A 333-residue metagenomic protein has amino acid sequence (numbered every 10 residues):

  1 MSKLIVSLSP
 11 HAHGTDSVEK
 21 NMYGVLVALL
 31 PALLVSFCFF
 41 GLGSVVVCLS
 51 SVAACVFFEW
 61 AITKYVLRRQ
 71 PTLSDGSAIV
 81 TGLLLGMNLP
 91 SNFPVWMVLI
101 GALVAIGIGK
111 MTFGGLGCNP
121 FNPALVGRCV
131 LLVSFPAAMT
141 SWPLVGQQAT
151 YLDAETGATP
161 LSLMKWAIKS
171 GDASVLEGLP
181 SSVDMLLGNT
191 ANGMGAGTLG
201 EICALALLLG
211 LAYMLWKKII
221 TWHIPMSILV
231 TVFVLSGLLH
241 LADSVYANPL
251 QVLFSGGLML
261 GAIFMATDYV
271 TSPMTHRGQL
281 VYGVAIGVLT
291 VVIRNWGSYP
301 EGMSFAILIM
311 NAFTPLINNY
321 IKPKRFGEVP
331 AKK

Functional and structural regions predicted by a protein language model:
M1-V56, W60-T63, P330-K333: N-terminal signal-anchor module of multipass membrane proteins
M1-Y23, I293-K333: Cytosolic-side transmembrane-helix boundaries in multi-pass membrane proteins
G24-A32, V47-E59, S77-G82, G86 (+13 more regions): Alpha-helical transmembrane segments in multi-pass membrane proteins
G41-A54, N92-G101, G193-A204, Y246-L258: Structural signature of hydrophobic alpha-helical transmembrane segments
Q70-V80, M97-L103, C118-C129, W222-V230 (+2 more regions): Cytoplasmic-side transmembrane-helix entry/capping segments in multi-pass membrane proteins
L84-A154: Membrane-interface helix-loop-helix junctions at boundaries between adjacent transmembrane segments
P120-L125, I202, L250-G257, Q279-V281 (+1 more regions): Loop-to-transmembrane alpha-helix initiation sites
P123-L207: Long hydrophobic alpha-helical segments that form multi-pass transmembrane helix bundles in integral membrane proteins
